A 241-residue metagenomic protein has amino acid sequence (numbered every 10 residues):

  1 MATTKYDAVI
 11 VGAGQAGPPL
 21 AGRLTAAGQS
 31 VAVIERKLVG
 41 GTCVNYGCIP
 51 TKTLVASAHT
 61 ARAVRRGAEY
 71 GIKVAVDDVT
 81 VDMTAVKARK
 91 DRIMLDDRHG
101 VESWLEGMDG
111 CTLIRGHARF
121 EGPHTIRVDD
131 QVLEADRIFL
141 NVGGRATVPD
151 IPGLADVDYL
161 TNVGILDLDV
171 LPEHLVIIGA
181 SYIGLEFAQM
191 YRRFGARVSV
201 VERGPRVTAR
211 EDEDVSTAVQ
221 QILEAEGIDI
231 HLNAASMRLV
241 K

Functional and structural regions predicted by a protein language model:
A2-I10, M190, S199: K/E-rich alpha-helical interaction surfaces of small helical-bundle regulatory domains
T3-Y6, Q15, G22, A26-Q29 (+6 more regions): Glycine-rich flavin
I10, V33, V176-I177: Hydrophobic Val/Ile/Leu positions in short beta-strands of Rossmann-like dinucleotide-binding domains
G12-G17, G143, G179-G184: Conserved phosphate-binding and hydrolysis motifs of nucleotide-dependent enzymes
L20-A21, A188: Short helix immediately C-terminal to the catalytic nucleophile in hydrolase catalytic domains
D169-R206, R210-E211: Rossmann-like NAD(P)H-binding beta-loop-alpha module
